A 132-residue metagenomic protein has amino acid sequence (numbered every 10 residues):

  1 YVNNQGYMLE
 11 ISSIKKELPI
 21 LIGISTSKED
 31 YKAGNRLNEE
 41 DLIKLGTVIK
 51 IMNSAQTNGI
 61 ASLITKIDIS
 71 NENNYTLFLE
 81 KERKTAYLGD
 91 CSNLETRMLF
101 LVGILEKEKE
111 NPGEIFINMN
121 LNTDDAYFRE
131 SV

Functional and structural regions predicted by a protein language model:
Y1-V132: Charged, solvent-exposed interaction patches on well-folded alpha/beta domains that mediate macromolecular contacts
